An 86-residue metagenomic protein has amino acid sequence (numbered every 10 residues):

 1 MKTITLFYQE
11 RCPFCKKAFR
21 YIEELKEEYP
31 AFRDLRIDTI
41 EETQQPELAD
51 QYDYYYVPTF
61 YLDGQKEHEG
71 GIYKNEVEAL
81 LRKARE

Functional and structural regions predicted by a protein language model:
M1-E28: Local sequence-structure signature of Cys/Sec-based thiol-disulfide redox active-site neighborhoods
P13-F14, Q44, N75: Short alpha-helical
K16-R20, Q51-Y52, I72: Generic recognition of short, well-ordered alpha-helical segments
E27-A31, E86: Secondary-structure boundary motif
F32-P46: Thiol-based oxidoreductase modules, predominantly thioredoxin-like and allied folds used for disulfide exchange
Q51-Y61: Structural micro-motif
Y61-E86: Non-catalytic, surface beta->alpha helical segment in thiol-disulfide oxidoreductase systems
